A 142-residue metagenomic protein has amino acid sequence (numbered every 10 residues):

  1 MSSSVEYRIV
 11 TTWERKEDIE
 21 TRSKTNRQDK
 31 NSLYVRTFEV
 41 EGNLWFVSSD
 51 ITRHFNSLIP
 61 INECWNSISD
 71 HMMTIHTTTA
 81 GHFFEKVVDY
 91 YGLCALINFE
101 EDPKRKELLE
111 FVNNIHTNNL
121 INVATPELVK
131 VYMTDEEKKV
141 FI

Functional and structural regions predicted by a protein language model:
M1-L58, T79-I142: Positively charged, aromatic-accented nucleic-acid-binding surfaces
I61-H71: Major-groove recognition helix of helix-turn-helix-like DNA-binding domains
S69-T79: Short, charged amphipathic alpha-helical segments flanked by flexible coils
